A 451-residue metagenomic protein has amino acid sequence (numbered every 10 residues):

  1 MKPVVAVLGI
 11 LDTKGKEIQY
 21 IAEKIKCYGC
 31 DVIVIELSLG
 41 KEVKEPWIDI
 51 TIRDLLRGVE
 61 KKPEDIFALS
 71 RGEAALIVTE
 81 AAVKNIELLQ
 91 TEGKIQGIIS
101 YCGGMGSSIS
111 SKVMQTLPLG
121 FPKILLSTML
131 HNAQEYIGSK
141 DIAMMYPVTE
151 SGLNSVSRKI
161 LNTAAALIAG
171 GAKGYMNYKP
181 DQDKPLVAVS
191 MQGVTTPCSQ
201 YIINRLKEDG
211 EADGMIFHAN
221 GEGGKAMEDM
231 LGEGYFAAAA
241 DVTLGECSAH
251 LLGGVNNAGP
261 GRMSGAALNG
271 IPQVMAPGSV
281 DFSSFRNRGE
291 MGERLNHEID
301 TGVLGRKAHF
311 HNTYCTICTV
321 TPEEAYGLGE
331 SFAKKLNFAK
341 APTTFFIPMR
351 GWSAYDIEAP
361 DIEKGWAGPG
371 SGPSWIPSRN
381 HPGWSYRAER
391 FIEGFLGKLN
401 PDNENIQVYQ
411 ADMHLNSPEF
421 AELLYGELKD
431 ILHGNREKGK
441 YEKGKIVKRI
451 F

Functional and structural regions predicted by a protein language model:
K2-M275, C318-F451: Metallocofactor- and cofactor-centric catalytic cores in central/energy metabolism, strongly enriched
K225-A226, V280-T313, D356-P360: Redox- and metal-dependent alpha/beta enzyme cores, enriched for Fe-S-associated oxidoreductases and cofactor-handling
